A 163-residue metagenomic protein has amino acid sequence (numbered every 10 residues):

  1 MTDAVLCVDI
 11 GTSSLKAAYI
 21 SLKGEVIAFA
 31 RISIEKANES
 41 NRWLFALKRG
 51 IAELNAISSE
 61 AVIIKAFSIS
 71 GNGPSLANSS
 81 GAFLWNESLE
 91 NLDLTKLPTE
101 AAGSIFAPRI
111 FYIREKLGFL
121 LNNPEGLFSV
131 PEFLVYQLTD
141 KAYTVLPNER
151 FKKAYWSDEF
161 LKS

Functional and structural regions predicted by a protein language model:
M1-S80: N-terminal glycine/serine-rich phosphate-binding loop of ATP-dependent small-molecule kinases, especially carbohydrate
I10-T12, E100-S163: Gly/Ser/Thr-rich active-site cleft segment
A28-F29, L84, T144: A sequence-level detector of short linear motifs
I32-A37, N86-N91, E149: Short, acidic/turn-prone active-site loops that include or flank metal/cofactor- and phosphate-binding residues
W43-L44, A77-S79, L84-N86, Y112 (+2 more regions): Tryptophan-centered motif/residue detector
E60-I110: Active-site phosphate-binding/coordination module
